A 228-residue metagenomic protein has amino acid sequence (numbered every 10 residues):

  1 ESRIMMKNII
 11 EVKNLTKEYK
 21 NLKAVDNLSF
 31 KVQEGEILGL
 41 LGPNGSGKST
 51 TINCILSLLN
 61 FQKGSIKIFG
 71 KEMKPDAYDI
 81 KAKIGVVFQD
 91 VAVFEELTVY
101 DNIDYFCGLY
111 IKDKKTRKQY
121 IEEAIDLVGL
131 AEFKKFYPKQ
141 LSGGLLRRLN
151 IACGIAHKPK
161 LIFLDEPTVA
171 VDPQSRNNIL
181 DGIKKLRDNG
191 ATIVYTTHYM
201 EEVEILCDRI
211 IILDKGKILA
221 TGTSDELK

Functional and structural regions predicted by a protein language model:
P43-G47: Walker A (P-loop) phosphate-binding loop of ABC-type ATPase nucleotide-binding domains
G64-P75, I80: Conserved ABC transporter NBD signature motif
E96, Y137-G144: Conserved ABC ATPase signature
D104, G108, K115-F133: Conserved ABC ATPase "signature" region
I162-D165: Catalytic Walker B motif of ABC-type/P-loop ATPase nucleotide-binding domains
T221-G222: ABC ATPase "signature
